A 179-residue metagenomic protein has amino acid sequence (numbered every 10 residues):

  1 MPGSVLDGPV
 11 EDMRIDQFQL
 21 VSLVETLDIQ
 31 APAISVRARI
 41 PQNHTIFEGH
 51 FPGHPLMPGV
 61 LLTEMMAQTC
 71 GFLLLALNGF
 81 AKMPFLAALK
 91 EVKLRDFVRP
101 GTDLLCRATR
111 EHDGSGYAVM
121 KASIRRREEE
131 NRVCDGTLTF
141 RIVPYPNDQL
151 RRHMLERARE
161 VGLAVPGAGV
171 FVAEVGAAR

Functional and structural regions predicted by a protein language model:
M1-F51, M83, V98-R99, G114-Y117 (+1 more regions): Non-catalytic linker/capping segments at the edges of enzyme domains
V24, E91-E129: Hydrophobic beta-sheet segments that form the core/acyl-binding groove of ACP/CoA-dependent acyl-chain-processing
H54: Active-site region of the double-stranded beta-helix
T69-R107, D135-T137, R141-V143: Hydrophobic beta-strand-centered segment that forms part of the acyl-chain substrate-binding groove
E130-C134: Residue-level signal for glycine
